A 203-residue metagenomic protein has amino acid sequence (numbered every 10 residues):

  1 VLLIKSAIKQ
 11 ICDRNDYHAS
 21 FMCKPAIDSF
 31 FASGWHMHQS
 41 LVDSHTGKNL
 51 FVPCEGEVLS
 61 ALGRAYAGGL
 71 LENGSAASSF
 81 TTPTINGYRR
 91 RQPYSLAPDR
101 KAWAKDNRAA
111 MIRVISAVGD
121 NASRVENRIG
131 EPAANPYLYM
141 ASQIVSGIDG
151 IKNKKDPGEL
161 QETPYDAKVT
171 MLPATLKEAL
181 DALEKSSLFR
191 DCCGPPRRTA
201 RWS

Functional and structural regions predicted by a protein language model:
V1-Q161, Y165, V169: Active-site capping/gating regions of soluble enzymes
P164-S203: Acidic, glycine-enriched catalytic cores built around paired aspartates
